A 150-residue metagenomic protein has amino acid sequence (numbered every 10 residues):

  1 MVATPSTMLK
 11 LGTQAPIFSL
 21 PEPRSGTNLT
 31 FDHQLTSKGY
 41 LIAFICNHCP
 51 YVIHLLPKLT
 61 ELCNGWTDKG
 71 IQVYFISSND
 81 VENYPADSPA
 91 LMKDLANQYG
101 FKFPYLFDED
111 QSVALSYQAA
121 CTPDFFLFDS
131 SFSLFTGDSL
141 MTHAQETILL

Functional and structural regions predicted by a protein language model:
M1-L150: Chalcogenol-based redox active-site neighborhoods
